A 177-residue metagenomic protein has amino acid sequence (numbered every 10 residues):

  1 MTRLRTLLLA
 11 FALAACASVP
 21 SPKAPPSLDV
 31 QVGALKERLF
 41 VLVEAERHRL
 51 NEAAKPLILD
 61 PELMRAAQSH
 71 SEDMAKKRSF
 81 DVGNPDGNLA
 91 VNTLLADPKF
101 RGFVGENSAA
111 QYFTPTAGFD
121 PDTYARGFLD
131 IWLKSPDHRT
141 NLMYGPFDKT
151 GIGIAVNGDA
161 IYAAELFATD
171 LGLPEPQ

Functional and structural regions predicted by a protein language model:
T2-A10: Sec-dependent signal peptide recognition, specifically the positively charged N-region followed immediately by
A15-G33: Bacterial Sec signal peptide processing site at the extreme N-terminus
P22, N84-D86, M143-G145: Short coil/turn segments at secondary-structure boundaries
S27-N92, K149-T150: Short, well-ordered surface patches within globular domains
A90-A168: A well-ordered secondary-structure block
A168-Q177: Low-complexity, Gly/Ser/Thr/Pro-rich intrinsically disordered linker/tail segments
